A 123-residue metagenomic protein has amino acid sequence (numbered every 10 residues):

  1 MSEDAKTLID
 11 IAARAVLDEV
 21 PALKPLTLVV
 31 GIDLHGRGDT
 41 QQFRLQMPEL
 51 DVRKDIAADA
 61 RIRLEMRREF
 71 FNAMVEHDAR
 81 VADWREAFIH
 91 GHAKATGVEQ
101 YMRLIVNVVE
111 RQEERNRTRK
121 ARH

Functional and structural regions predicted by a protein language model:
M1-H123: Feature captures hydrophobic
